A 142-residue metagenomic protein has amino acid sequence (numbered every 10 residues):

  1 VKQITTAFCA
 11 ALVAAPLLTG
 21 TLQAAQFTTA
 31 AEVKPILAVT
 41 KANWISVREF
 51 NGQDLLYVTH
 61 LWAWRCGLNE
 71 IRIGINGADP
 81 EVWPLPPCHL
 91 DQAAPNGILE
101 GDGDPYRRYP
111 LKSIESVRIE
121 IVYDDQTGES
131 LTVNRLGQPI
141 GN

Functional and structural regions predicted by a protein language model:
V1-A10: Bacterial N-terminal signal peptides that target proteins for export
C9-T19: Bacterial N-terminal signal peptides
L22-A24: Boundary at the C-terminal end of the N-terminal hydrophobic targeting segment
V39-I75: Short, surface-exposed binding/anchoring microloops in extracellular/periplasmic proteins
I75-E81: Short strand-turn-strand beta-turns centered on an Asx-Gly dipeptide
E81-A94: Solvent-exposed serine/threonine-rich low-complexity stretches and specific carbohydrate-binding patches
Y106-E115: Surface-exposed, short loops/turns at beta-strand junctions within beta-sandwich domains
V122-T132: Short acidic/polar inter-strand loop motif in beta-rich domains
